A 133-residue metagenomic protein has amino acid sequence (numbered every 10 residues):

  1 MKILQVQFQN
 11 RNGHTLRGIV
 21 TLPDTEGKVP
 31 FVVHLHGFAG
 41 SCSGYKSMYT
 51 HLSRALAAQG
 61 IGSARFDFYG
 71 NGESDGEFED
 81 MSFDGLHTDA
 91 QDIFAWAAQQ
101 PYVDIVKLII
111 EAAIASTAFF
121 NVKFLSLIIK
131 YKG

Functional and structural regions predicted by a protein language model:
M1-G27: N-terminal cap/lid segment of alpha/beta-hydrolase-fold proteins
D24, A39, G70-G72: Feature marks short, surface-exposed loop/turn motifs that line or immediately flank catalytic pockets and channel
K28-G37: Short beta-strand element of the alpha/beta-hydrolase
H36-F38, T50, A64-Y69, A90: Polytopic alpha-helical membrane proteins, predominantly small-molecule transporters/carriers
C42-S53: The serine-hydrolase catalytic nucleophile loop
S53-E73: Conserved alpha/beta-hydrolase
N71-I105: Catalytic nucleophile-loop/oxyanion-hole region of alpha/beta-hydrolase and closely related hydrolase-like folds
D92-G133: Primarily recognizes the serine-hydrolase "nucleophile elbow" in alpha/beta-hydrolase and SGNH/GDSL folds
